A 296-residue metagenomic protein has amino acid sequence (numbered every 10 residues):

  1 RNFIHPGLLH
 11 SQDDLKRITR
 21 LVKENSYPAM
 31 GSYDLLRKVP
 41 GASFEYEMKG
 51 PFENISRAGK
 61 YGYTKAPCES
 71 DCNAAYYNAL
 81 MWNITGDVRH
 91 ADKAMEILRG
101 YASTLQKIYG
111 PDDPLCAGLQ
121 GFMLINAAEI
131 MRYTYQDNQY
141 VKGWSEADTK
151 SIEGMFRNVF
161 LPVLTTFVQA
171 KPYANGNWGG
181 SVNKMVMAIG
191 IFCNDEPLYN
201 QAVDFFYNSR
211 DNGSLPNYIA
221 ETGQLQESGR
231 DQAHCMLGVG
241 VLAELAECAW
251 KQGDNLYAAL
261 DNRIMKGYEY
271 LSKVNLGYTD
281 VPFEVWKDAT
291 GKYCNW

Functional and structural regions predicted by a protein language model:
R1-Q169, Q226, C248-K251, L256-W296: Extracellular glycan-targeting catalytic surfaces
T64-C68, G176, Q232: Short acidic-aromatic active-site loops that bind/stabilize oxyanions
S70, A74, Q120, W178 (+3 more regions): Catalytic-loop motifs flanking and including active-site residues across diverse enzymes
A74-I84, N183-G190, V239-L245: Alpha-helical scaffold elements that line and support the substrate/ligand-binding pocket of soluble hydrolases
L115, Y173-N177, A233: Alpha-helix capping and helix-loop boundary segments enriched in small/acidic/polar residues
K150-V182, I189-E196, F205-S214: Extended amphipathic alpha-helical interaction segments
A188-V285: Long, repeat-rich segments with strong aromatic
